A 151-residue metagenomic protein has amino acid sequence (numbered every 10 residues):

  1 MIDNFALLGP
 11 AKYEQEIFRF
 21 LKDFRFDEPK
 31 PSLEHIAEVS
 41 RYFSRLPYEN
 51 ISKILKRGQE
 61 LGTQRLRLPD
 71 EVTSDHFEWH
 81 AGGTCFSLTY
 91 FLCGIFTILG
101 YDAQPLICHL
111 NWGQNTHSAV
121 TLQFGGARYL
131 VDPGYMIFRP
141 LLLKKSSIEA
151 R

Functional and structural regions predicted by a protein language model:
M1-N4: N-terminal, positively charged, Ser/Thr/Ala/Gly-biased leader segments that form transit/presequence-like amphipathic
L7-H80: Secondary-structure boundary elements
R57-Q114: Extended, compositionally biased flexible segments
T89-R151: Hydrophobic/aromatic-rich core segments of domains that either
